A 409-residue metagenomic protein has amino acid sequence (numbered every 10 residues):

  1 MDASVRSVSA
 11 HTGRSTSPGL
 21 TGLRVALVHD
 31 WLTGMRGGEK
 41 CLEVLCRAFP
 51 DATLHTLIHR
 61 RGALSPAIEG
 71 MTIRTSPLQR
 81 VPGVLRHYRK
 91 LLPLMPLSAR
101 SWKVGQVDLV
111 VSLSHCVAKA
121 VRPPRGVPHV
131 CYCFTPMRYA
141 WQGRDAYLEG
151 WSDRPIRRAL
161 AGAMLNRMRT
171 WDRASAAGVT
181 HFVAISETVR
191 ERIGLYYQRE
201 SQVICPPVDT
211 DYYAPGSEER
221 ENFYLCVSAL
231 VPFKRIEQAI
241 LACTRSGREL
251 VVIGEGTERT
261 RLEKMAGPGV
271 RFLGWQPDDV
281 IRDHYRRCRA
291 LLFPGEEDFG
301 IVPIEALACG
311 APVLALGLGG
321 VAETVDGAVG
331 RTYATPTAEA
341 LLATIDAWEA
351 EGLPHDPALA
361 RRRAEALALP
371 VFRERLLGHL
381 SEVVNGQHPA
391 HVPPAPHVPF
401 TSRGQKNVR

Functional and structural regions predicted by a protein language model:
D51-K119: Active-site donor-binding segments of glycosyltransferases and PAPS-dependent sulfotransferases
E149-F182, R190-E191: Membrane-proximal helix-turn-helix segments that form the acceptor-binding/catalytic region of lipid-linked
A214-V251: Conserved donor-binding/catalytic core segment of Leloir-type glycosyltransferases
T260-D283: Nucleotide-activated donor-binding/catalytic signature segment of Leloir-type glycosyltransferases, i.e., the conserved
D283-C288, L376: Short alpha-helical donor nucleotide-sugar binding micro-motif in glycosyltransferases
R286-D298, A311-P312: Acidic donor-binding loop of glycosyltransferase active sites
A322-A347: Change "using UDP/GDP/dTDP sugars" to "using nucleotide sugars
P336, G352-S381, H388-P389, P393: A charged, aromatic-enriched C-terminal amphipathic alpha-helix characteristic of glycosyltransferases across folds
